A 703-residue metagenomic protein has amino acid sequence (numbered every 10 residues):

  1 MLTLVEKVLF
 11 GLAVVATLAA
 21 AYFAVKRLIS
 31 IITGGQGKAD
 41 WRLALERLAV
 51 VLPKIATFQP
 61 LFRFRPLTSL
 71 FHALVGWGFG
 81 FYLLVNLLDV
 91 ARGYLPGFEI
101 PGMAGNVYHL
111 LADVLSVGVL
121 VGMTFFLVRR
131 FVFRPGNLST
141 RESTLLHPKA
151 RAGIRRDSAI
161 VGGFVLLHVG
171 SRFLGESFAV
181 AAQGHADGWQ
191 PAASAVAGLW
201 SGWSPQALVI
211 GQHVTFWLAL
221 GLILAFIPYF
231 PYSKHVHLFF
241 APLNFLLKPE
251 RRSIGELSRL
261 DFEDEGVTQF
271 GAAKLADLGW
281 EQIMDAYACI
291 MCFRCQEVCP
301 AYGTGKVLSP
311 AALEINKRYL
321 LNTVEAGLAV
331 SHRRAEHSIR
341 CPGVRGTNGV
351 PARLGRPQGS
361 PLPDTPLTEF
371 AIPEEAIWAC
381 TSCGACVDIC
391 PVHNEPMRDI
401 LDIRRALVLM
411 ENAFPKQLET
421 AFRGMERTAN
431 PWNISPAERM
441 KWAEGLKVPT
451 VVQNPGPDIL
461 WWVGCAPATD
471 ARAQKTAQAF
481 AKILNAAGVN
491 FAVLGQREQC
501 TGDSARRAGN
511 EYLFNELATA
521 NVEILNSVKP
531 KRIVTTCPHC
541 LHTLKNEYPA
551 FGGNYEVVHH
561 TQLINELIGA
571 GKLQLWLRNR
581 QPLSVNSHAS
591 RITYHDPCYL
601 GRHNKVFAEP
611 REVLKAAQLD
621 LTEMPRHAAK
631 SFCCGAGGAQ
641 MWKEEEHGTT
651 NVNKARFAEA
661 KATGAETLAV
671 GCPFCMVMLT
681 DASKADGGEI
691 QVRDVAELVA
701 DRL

Functional and structural regions predicted by a protein language model:
L2-V132, D277-A286, L308, A312 (+4 more regions): Iron-sulfur-cluster electron-transfer modules
A13-A21, V119-M123, L166, I210-L246: Alpha-helical membrane-embedded segments
A21-D40, A91-L95, F125-T140, L174-G188 (+3 more regions): Juxtamembrane/interface segments at transmembrane-helix termini
I32-I55, R134-G153, D187-L199, F239-Q269 (+3 more regions): Juxtamembrane inter-helical linkers in multi-pass membrane proteins
A73-L83, A159-Q183: Hydrophobic alpha-helical membrane-insertion segments
A91-V107, R141-K149, S177-G211: Membrane-interfacial helical/loop segments at transmembrane boundaries in membrane proteins
I254-L308: Non-transmembrane accessory domains of multi-pass membrane transporters/channels
V463-E566, Y599-L703: Cofactor-cradling patches in redox/metallo enzymes
